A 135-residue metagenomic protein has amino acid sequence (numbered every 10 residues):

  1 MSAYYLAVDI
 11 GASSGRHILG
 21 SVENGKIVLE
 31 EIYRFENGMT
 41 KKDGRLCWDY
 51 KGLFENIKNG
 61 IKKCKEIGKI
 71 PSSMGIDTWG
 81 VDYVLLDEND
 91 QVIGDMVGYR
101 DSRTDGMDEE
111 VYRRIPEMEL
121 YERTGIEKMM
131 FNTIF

Functional and structural regions predicted by a protein language model:
Y4-Y50, Q91-Y99: Short glycine-rich, Thr/Ser-proximal phosphate-binding strand/loop in the N-terminal lobe of ATP-dependent enzymes
R16, V28, N56, V84 (+1 more regions): Active-site-proximal flexible loops/turns
N24, N37, N56-N59, N89 (+1 more regions): Detector for Asparagine
E31-K69, V111-Y112: N-terminal phosphate-binding loop and adjacent alpha-helix
K62-F135: Glycine-rich phosphate-binding/catalytic subdomain of phosphoryl-transfer and nucleotide/sugar-phosphate-processing
